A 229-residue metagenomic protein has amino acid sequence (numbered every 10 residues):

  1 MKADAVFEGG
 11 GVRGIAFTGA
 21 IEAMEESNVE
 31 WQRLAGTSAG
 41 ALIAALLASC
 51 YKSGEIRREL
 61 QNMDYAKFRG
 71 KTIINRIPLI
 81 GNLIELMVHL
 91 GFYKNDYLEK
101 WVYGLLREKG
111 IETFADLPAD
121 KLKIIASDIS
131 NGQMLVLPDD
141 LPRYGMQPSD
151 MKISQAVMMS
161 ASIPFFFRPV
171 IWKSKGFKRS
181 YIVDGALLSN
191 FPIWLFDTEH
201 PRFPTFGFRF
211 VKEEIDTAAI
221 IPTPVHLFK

Functional and structural regions predicted by a protein language model:
M1-T37, A45-K229: Patatin-like phospholipase
